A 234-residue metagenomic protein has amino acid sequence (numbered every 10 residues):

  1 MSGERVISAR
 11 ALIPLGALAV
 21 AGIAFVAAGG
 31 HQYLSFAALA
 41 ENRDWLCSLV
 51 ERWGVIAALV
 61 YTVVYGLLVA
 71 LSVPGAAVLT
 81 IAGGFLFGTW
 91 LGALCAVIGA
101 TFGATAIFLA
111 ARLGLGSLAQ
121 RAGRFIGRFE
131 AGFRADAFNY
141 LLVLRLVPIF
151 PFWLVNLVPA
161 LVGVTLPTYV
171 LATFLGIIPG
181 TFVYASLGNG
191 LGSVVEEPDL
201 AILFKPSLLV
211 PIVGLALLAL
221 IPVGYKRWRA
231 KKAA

Functional and structural regions predicted by a protein language model:
S2-R5, A24-T62, V97-N156, L161-L166 (+2 more regions): Membrane-interfacial helix-loop-helix
E4-A17, T165-T168: Alpha-helical transmembrane segments and their helix-start/interface "positive-inside/aromatic belt" motifs in integral
R10-G29, L208-W228: Hydrophobic core of alpha-helical transmembrane segments in multi-pass integral membrane proteins
L12-G16, A58-T62, V78, W90-V97 (+3 more regions): Hydrophobic alpha-helical transmembrane segments
Y65-L94, I149-N156, P167, I177-V183: Transmembrane helix boundary and interhelical junction motifs in multipass membrane proteins
G83, F87, L91, C95-F102 (+7 more regions): Hydrophobic faces of alpha-helical transmembrane segments in multi-pass integral membrane proteins
P198-L208: Interfacial loop-to-transmembrane junctions
